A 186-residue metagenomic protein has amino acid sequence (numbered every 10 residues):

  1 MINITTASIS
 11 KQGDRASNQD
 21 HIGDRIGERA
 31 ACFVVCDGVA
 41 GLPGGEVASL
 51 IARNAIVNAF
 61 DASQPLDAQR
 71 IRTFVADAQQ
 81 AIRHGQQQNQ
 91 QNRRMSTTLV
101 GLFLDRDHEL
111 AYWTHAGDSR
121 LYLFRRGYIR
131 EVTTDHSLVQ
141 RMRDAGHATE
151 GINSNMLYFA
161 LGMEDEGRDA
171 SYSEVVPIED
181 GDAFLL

Functional and structural regions predicted by a protein language model:
M1-L186: PP2C/PPM-type serine/threonine phosphatase catalytic domain
